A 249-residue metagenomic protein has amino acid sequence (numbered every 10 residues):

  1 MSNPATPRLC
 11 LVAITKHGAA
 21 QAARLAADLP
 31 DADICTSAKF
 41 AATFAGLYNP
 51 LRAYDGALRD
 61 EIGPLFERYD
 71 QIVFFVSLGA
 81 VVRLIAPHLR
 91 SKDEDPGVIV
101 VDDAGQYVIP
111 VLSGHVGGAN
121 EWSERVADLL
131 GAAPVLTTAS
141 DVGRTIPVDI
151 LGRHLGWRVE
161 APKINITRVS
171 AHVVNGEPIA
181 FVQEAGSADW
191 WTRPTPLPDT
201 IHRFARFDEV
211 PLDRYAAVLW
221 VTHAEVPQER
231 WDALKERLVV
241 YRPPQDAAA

Functional and structural regions predicted by a protein language model:
A5-C10: Extreme N-terminal starter segment of soluble prokaryotic enzymes
V12-A42, G46, R52-A57, L65 (+4 more regions): Conserved mixed alpha/beta catalytic, RNA-binding, or beta-rich assembly cores of soluble enzyme, regulatory
D60: Nucleic-acid-processing active sites and adjacent nucleic-acid-binding tracks, predominantly divalent metal-dependent
